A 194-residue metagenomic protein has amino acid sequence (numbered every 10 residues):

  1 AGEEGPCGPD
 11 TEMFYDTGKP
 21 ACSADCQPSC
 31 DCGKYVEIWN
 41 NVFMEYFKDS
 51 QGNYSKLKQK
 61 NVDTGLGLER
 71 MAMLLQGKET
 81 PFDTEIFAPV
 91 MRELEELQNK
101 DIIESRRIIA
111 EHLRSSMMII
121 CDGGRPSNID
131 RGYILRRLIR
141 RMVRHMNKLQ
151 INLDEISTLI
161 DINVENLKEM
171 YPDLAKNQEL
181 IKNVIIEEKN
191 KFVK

Functional and structural regions predicted by a protein language model:
A1-P172, K189-K194: Structured aminoacyl-transfer and RNA-binding surfaces used for tRNA recognition/handling in the translation apparatus
L174-K176: Intrinsically disordered, low-complexity coil segments
Q178-F192: Structural secondary-structure packing elements that flank or coincide with functional cores
